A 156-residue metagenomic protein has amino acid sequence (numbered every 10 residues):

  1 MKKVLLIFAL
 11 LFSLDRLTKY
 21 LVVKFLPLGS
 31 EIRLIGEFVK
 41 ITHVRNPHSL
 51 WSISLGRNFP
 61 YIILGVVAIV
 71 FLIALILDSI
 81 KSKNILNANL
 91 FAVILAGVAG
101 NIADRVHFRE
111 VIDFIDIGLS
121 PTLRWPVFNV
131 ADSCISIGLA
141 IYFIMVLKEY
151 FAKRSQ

Functional and structural regions predicted by a protein language model:
M1-Q156: Alpha-helical transmembrane bundles and membrane-interface segments of multipass inner-membrane proteins
